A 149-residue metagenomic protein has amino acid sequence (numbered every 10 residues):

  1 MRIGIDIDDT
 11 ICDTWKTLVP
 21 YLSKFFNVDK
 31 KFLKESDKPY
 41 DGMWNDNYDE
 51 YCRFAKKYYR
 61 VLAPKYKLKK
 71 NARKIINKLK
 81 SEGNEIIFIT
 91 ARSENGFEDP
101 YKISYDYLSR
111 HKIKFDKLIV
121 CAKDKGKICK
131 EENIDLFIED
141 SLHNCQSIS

Functional and structural regions predicted by a protein language model:
M1, D116, D135: Conserved acidic residues
M1-Y51: Active-site neighborhood of HAD-like aspartate-dependent phosphohydrolases
M43-Y59, G83-I86: Short, basic/glycine-rich phosphate-binding loops at helix/coil junctions that contact nucleotide phosphates
A63-P64, A72-S104: Substrate-recognition element of Asp-dependent hydrolases with the DxDx(T/V) motif
I87-E94, Y105-K125: A short, structured active-site edge motif that brings together acidic residues
K123-S149: Conserved Lys-Pro-Asp/Glu-containing loop-to-beta segment of HAD-superfamily phosphomonoesterases, centered on
